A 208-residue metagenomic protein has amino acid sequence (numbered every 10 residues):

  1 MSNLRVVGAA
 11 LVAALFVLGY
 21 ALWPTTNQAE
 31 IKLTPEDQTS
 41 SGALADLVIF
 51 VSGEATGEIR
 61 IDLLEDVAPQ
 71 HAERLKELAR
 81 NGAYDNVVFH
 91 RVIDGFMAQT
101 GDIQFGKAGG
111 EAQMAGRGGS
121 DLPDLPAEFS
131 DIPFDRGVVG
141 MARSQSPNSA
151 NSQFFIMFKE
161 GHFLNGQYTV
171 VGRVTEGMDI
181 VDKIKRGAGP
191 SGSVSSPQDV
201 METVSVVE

Functional and structural regions predicted by a protein language model:
M1-E208: Cyclophilin-like peptidyl-prolyl cis-trans isomerases
